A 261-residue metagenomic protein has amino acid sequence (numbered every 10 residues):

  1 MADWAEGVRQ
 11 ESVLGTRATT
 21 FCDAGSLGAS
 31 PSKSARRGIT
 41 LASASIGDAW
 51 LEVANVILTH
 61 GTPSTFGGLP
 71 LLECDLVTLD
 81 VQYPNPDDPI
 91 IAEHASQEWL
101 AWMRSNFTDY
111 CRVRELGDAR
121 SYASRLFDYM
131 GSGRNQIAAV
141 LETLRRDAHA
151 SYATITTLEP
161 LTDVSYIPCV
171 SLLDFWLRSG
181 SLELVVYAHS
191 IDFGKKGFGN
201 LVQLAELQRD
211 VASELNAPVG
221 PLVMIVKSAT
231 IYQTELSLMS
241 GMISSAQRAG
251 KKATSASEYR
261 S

Functional and structural regions predicted by a protein language model:
M1-S261: Terminal, non-catalytic protein-protein interaction segments that mediate quaternary/complex assembly
